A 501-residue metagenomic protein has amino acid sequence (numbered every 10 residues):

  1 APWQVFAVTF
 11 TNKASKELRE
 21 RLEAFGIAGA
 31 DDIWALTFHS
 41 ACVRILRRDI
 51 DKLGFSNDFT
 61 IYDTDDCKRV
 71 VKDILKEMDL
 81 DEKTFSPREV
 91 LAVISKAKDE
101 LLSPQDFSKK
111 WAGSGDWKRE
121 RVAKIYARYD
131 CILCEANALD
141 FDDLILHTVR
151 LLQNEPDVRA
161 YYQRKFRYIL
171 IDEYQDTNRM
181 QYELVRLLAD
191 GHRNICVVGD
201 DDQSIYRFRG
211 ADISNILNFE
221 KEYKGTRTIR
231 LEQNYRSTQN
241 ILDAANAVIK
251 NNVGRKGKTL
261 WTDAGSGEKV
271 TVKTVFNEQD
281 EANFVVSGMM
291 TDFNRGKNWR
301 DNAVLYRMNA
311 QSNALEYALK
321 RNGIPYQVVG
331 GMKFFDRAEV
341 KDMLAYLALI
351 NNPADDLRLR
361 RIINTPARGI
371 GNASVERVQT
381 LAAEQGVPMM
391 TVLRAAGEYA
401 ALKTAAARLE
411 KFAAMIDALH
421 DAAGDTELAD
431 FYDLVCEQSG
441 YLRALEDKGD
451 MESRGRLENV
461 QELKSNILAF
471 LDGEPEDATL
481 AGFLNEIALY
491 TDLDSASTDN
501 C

Functional and structural regions predicted by a protein language model:
A1-Y168, R193, I213, K269 (+9 more regions): A basic/glycine-biased coupling hinge at the interface between accessory DNA-binding modules
V8, T60-T64, L80-P87, W111-R119 (+12 more regions): Conserved phosphate/pyrophosphate-binding and hydrolysis machinery centered on Walker-type P-loop NTPases, extending
A41-D49, D202-R209, R236-S237, V328-N351 (+1 more regions): Short alpha-helix plus adjacent loop in nuclease-associated cores
I50, K224-R227, E232-P325, A348-P353 (+4 more regions): Helicase P-loop NTPase motor core
K98-D106, R193, V248-T259, A383-P388 (+3 more regions): Proline-centered turn/helix-capping motifs that create local helix->coil transitions or kinks
W111, G115, N298, S312-I324 (+2 more regions): Conserved helicase C-terminal RecA-like lobe
Q175-G254, K258-A264, T380-A383, G397-E398: Conserved helicase motor core of SF1/SF2 NTP-dependent helicases
